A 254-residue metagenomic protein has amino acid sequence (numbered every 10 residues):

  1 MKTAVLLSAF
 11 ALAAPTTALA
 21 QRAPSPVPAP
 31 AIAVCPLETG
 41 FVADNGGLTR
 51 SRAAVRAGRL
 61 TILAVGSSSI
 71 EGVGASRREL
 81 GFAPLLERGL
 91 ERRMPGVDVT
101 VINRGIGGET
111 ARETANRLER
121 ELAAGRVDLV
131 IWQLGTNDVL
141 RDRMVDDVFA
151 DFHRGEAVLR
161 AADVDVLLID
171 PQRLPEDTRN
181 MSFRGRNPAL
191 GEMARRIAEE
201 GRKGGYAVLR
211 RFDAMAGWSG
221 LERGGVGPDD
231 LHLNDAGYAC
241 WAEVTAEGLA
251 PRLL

Functional and structural regions predicted by a protein language model:
M1-A64, G72-S76, P95-V97, A124 (+3 more regions): N-terminal secretory targeting modules
C35, R104-E109, L134-V139: Cell-envelope and extracellular/periplasmic
L63-G66, I169: Short hydrophobic segments within beta-strands
A64, V101-N103, V208: Conserved beta-strand scaffold positions in the cores of enzyme catalytic domains, especially in NTP/NDP-utilizing
I70-G74, A111-R112: Short, solvent-exposed loop/turn elements at domain surfaces
E79-E91: Short catalytic helix/loop segments, enriched in acidic residues and glycine and frequently bearing histidine
R88-M94, E113-L254: Alpha-helical cap/lid subdomain in secreted, periplasmic, or secretory-pathway luminal O-acyl-processing enzymes
P95-G107: Short helix-loop-beta-strand segments that form the rim/entrance of peptidase-like active sites
